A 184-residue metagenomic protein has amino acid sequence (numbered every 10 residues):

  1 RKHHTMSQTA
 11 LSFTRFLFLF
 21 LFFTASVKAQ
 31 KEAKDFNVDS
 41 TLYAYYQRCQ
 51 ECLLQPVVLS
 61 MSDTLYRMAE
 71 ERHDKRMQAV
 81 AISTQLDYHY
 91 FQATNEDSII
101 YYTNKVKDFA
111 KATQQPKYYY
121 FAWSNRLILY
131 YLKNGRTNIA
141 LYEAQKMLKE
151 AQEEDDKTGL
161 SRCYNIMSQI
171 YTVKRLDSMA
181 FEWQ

Functional and structural regions predicted by a protein language model:
H3-H4: Intrinsic-disorder-associated, low-complexity terminal segments enriched in Asp/Asn/His/Tyr and depleted of Lys/Arg
A10-L19: Sec-dependent signal peptide recognition, specifically the positively charged N-region followed immediately by
L19-A29: Hydrophobic h-region of N-terminal signal peptides that target proteins for export in Gram-negative bacteria
V27-Q184: A "functional boundary" signal
